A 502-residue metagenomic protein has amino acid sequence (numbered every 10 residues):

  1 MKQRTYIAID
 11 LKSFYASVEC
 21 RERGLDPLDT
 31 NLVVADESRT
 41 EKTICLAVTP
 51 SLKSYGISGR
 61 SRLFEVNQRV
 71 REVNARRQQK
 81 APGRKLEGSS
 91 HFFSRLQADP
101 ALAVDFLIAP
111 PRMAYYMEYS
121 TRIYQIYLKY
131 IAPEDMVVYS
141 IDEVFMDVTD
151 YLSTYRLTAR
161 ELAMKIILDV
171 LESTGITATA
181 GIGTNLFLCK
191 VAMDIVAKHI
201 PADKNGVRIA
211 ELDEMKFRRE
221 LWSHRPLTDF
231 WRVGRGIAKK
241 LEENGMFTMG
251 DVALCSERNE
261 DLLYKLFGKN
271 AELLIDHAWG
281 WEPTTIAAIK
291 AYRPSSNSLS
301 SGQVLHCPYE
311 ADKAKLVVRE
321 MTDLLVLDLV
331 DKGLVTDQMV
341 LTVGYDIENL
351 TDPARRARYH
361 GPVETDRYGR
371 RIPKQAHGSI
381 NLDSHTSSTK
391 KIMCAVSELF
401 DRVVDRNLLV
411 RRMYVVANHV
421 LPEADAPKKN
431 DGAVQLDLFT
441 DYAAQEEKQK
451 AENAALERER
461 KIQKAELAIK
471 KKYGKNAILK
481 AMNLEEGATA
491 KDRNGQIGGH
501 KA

Functional and structural regions predicted by a protein language model:
M1-D276, E282-I286, Q445-A502: Gly/Gly-Pro- and Ser/Thr-rich, intrinsically disordered tail segments characteristic of DNA damage-repair and tolerance
A8, A103, D229, K239-V410: DNA-contacting surface of Y-family translesion DNA polymerases
K12-F14, S38-K42, Y345-L350, V420-A424: Short, charged/polar surface micro-motifs in flexible loops or helix N-caps
V18, G369-A502: Acidic, metal-coordinating catalytic segment for phosphate/diphosphate chemistry, firing primarily on the Nudix
T30, A178, D337-M339, M413 (+1 more regions): Change "...and in nucleic-acid phosphodiester-cleaving endonucleases..." to "...and in nucleic-acid processing enzymes
K42-L46, V207-A210, G361, Q375 (+1 more regions): Short, well-ordered strand-loop elements centered on a beta-strand within folded domains, enriched for acidic residues
T184-F187, D276-W279, V335-I347, L409-P422 (+1 more regions): A glycine-rich phosphate-binding loop feature that marks nucleotide/adenosyl-phosphate handling sites
V191-A192, T351-A354, D425-K428: Short, well-ordered secondary-structure micro-motifs
